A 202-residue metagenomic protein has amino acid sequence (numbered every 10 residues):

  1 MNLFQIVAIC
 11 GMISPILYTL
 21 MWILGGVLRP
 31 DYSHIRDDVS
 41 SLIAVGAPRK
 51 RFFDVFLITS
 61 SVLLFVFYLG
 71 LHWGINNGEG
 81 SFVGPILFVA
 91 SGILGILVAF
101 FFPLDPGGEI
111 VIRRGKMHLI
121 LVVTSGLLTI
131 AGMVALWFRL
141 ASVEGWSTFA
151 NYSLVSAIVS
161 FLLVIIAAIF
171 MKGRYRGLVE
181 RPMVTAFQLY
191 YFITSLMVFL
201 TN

Functional and structural regions predicted by a protein language model:
N2-D31, D38, L42, G46-T201: Hydrophobic, aromatic-enriched alpha-helical segments typical of multi-pass transmembrane helices
